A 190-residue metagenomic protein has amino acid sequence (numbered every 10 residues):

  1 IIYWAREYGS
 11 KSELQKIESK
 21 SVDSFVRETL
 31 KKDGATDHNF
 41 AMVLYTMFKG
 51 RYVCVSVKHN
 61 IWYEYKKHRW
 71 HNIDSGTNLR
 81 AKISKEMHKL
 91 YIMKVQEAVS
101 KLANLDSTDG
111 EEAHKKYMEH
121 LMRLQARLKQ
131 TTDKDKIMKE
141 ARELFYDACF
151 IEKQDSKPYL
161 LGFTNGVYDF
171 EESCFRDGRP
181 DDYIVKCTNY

Functional and structural regions predicted by a protein language model:
I1-K49, R69, K89, M93-R127 (+1 more regions): Replication-associated primase and helicase/ATPase modules
D37-C54, F150-L160: Short, solvent-exposed secondary-structure boundary motifs
G50-R69, I73, N165-F170: Short beta-strand segments and strand-loop junctions that repeat across beta-rich extracellular domains
R69-K85: Trp- and S/T/G-rich repeat-edge/linker motifs of beta-rich repeat architectures
A81, K85-I92, K139, N165: A broad, structural surface signal
A113-N165: Phosphate-binding P-loop/Walker A region and its immediate neighborhood
S156-Y190: Charged, amphipathic alpha-helical linker segments immediately N-terminal to NTP-binding catalytic cores
